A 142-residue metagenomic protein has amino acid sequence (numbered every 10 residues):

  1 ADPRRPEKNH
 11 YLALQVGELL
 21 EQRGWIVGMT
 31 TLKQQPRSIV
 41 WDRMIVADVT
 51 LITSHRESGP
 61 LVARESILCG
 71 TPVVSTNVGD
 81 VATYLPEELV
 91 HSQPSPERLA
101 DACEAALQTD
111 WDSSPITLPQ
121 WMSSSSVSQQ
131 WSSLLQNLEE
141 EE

Functional and structural regions predicted by a protein language model:
A1-Q35: Conserved catalytic-core segment of nucleotide-activated headgroup transferases in glycan assembly
W41, A63-L68, G79-T83: Short alpha-helical segment that forms part of, or immediately flanks, the ligand-binding pocket in carbohydrate-active
D42-A47: Short alpha-helical donor nucleotide-sugar binding micro-motif in glycosyltransferases
T50-L51: A short hydrophobic beta-strand element within the catalytic core of glycosyltransferases that build diverse glycans
H55: Aromatic "clamp/platform" in nucleotide-sugar-dependent glycosyltransferases that forms part of the donor/acceptor
P72-S75: Short hydrophobic beta-strand element within catalytic cores of glycosyltransferases and related nucleotide-activated
E87-E97, E104-Q108: Conserved acidic donor-binding segment of nucleotide-sugar-dependent glycosyltransferases
Q108-E141: A charged, aromatic-enriched C-terminal amphipathic alpha-helix characteristic of glycosyltransferases across folds
